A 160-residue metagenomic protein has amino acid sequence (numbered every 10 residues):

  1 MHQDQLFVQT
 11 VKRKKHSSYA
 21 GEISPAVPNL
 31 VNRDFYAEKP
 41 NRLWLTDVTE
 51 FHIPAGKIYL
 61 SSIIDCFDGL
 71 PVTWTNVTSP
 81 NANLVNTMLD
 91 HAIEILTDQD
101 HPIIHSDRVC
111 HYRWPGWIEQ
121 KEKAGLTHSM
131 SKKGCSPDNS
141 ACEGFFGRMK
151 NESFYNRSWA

Functional and structural regions predicted by a protein language model:
M1-A160: Charged DNA-binding/catalytic regions of mobile-element recombinases
